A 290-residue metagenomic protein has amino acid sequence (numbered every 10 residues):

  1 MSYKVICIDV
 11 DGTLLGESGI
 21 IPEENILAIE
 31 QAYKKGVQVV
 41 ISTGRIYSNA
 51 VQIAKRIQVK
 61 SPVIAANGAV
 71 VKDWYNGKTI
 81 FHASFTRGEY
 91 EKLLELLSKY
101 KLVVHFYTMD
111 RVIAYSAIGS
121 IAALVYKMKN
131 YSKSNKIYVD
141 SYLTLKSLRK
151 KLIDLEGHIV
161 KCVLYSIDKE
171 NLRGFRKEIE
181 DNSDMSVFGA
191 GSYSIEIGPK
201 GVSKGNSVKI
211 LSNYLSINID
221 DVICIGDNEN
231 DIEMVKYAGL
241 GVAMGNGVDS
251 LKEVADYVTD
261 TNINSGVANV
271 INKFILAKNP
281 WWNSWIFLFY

Functional and structural regions predicted by a protein language model:
M1-V5, G16, I21-P22, E180 (+1 more regions): Mg2+-dependent phosphoryl-transfer enzymes with acidic/Ser/Thr/Gly-rich catalytic loops
G12, R45, G68, G226-N228: Active-site metal-binding loops of divalent metal-dependent hydrolases
G19-K35, H82-E89, T144-R149, P199-N213 (+1 more regions): Short, acidic loop-to-helix structural element flanking the phosphoryl-transfer center in phosphate-processing enzymes
E23-M128: Active-site phosphate-binding/coordination module
G36-V40, K60-S61, K161, D220-D221 (+1 more regions): Short active-site oxyanion
Q38, V103, S186, L240-G241 (+1 more regions): Residue-level detector of anion-binding/catalytic polar loops
K60-A66, V187-F188, G241-G245, T259-D260: Short hydrophobic/aromatic-enriched beta-strand-loop microsegments
L96, Y100-L102, Y107-I225: Conserved acidic, metal-coordinating active-site core of Asp-based, Mg2+-dependent phosphoryl-transfer enzymes
